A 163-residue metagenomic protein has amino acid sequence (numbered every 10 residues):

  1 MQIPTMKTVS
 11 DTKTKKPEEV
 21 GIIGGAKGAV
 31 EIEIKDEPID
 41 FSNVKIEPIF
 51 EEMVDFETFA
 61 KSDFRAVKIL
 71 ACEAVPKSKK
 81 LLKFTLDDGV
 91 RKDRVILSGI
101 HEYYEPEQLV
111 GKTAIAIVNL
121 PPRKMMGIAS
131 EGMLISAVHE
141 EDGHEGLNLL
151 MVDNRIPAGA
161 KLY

Functional and structural regions predicted by a protein language model:
I3, K7, D36-Y163: Phosphate-backbone binding interfaces of nucleic-acid-interacting proteins
P4-D36: Hydrophobic, small-residue-rich transmembrane alpha-helices and their short perimembrane loops in multi-pass membrane
